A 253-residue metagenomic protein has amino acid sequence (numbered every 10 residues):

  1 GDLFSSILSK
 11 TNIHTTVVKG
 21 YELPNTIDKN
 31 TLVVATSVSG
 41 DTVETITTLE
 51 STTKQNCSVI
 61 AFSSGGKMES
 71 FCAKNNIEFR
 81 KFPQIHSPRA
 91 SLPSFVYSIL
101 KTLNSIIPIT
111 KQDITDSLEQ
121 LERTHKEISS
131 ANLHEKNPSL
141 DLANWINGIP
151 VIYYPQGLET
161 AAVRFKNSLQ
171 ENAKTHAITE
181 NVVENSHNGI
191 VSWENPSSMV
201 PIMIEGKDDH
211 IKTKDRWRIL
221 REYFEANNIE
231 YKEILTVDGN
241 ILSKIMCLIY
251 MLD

Functional and structural regions predicted by a protein language model:
G1-K126, I204-Y231: Glycine-rich phosphate-binding loops that contact phosphosugars or nucleotide phosphates
V17-G20, T175-S186, E230-G239: A generic structural motif
I27-T31, N147, M246-L248: A short, glycine/Asx- and small/polar-enriched loop/turn that sits immediately N-terminal to a beta-strand
H86-A90, N185-H187, V237-S243: A short acidic, often aromatic-flanked loop/helix-cap motif at beta-alpha or helix-coil junctions that lines enzyme
R89-P93, T160, L242-I249: Short, conserved micro-motifs enriched in small and acidic residues
S98-N104, E171, K244-D253: Short, hydrophobic/amphipathic alpha-helical patches that form generic packing surfaces within helical domains
N104-M199: Active-site phosphate/pyrophosphate-binding segments
V191-D253: C-terminal active-site/capping subdomain that shapes the small-molecule cofactor and substrate pocket of enzyme
